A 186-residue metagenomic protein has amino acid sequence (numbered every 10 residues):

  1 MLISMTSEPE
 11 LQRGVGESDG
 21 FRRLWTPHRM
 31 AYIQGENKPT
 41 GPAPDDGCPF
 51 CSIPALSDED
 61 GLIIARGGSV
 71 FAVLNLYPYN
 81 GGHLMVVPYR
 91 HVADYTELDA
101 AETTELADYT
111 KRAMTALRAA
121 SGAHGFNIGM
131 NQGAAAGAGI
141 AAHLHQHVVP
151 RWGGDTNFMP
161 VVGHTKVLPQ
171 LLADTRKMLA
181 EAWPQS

Functional and structural regions predicted by a protein language model:
M1-S186: HIT superfamily nucleotide-processing domains
